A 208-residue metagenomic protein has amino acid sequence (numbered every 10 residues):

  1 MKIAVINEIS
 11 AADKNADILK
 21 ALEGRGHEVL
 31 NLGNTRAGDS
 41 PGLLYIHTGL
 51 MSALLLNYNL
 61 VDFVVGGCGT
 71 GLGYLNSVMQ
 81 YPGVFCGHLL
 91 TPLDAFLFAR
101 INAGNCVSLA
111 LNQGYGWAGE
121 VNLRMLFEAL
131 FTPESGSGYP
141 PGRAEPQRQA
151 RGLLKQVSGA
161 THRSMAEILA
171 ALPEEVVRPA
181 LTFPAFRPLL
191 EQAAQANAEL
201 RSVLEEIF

Functional and structural regions predicted by a protein language model:
M1-E28: Glycine-rich phosphate/diphosphate-binding loop of Rossmann-like nucleotide-binding domains
I6, G66-G69, V107-N112: Short beta-strand segments
S10-K14, I18, F96-L200: C-terminal binding/interaction regions
E28-G42: A short beta-strand-loop structural module common to alpha/beta enzyme folds
N34-T35, L89-A95, L111-Q113: Short, acidic/turn-prone active-site loops that include or flank metal/cofactor- and phosphate-binding residues
Y45-F63: Short, structured active-site "lid" loops
V61-G67, C86: A short, small-residue-rich loop immediately preceding and capping a beta-strand
G73-C86, L90-D94: Short Gly/Thr/Asp-enriched flexible loops that form oxyanion-binding sites at enzyme active sites
